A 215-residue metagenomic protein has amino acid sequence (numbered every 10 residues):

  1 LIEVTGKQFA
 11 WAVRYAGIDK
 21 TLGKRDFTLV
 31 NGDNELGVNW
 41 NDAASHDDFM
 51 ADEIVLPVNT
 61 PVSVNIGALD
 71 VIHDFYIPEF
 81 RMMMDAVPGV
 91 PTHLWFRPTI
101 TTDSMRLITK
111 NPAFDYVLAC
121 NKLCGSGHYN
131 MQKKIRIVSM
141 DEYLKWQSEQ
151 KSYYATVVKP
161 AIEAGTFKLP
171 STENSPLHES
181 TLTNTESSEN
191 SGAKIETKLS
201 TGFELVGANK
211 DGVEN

Functional and structural regions predicted by a protein language model:
L1-N215: Non-transmembrane, membrane-proximal soluble domains of secreted or membrane proteins
